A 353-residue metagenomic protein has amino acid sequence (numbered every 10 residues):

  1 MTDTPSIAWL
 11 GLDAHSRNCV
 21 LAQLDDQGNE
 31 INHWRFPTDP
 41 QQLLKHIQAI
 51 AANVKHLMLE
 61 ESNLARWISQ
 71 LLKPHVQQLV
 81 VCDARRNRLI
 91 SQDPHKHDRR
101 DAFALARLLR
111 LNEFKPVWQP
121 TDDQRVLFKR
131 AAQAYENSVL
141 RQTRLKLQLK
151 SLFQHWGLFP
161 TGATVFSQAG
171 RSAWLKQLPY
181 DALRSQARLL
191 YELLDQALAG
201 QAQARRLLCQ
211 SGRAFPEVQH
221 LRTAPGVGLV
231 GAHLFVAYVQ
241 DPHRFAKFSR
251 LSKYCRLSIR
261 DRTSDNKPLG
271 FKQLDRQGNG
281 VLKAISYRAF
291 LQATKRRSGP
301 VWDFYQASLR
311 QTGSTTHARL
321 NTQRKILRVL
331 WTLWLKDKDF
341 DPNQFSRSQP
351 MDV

Functional and structural regions predicted by a protein language model:
T2-D25, L105, H233: Gly/Thr-rich phosphate-binding beta-strand-loop-beta motif of the actin/hexokinase/Hsp70
R17-Q41: Short glycine-rich, Thr/Ser-proximal phosphate-binding strand/loop in the N-terminal lobe of ATP-dependent enzymes
P40-H56: Short, basic/hydrophobic alpha-helical segments
K73, V80-P120, V126, A173 (+1 more regions): Short alpha-helix plus adjacent loop in nuclease-associated cores
Q133-H220: Glycine-rich, often acidic, oxyanion-interacting loops/wings at catalytic, nucleic-acid, or phospho-protein interfaces
H220-T223, L229-V230, L234-T315, D352-V353: Phosphate-backbone recognition surface of nucleic-acid-processing proteins
N266-K267, Y305-V353: Low-complexity, acidic/Ser/Thr- and charged residue-rich accessory regions of DNA metabolism proteins
